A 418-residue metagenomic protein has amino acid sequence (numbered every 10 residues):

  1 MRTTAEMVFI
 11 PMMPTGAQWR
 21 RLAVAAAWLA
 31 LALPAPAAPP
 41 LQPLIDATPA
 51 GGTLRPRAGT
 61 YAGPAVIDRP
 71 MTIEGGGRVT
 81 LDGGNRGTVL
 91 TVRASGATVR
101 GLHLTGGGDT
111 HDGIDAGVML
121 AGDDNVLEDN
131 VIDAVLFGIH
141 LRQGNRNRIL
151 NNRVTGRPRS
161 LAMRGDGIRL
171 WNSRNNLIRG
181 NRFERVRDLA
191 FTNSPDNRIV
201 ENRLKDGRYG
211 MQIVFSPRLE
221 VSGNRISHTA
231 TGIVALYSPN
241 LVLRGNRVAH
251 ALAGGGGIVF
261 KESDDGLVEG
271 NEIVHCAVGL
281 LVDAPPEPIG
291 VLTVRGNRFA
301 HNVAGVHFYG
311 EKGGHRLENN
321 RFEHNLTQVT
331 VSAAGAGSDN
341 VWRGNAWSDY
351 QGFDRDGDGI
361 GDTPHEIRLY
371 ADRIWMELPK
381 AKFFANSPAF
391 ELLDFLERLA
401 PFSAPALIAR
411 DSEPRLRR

Functional and structural regions predicted by a protein language model:
A23-P34: Bacterial N-terminal signal peptides
P36-G63: Acidic Gly/Asp/Thr-rich repetitive segments characteristic of extracellular carbohydrate-active and adhesion proteins
D46, Y61-E74, L81-N125, L136-Q143 (+1 more regions): Extracellular beta-strand-rich solenoid/capping regions of secreted or surface-exposed proteins that bind or remodel
R55, V66, E74, D82 (+21 more regions): Extracellular beta-strand solenoid repeats
G83-T91, H111-M119, A134-L141, L161-W171 (+7 more regions): Extracellular beta-strand/beta-solenoid scaffold signature
T91-R100, V118-E128, N145-L150, I168-L177 (+7 more regions): Surface-exposed loop/turn motifs in large extracellular/passenger domains
G256-G257, G266, L281-P285, T293-R418: Functionally critical loop-and-helix segments that line ligand-binding/catalytic clefts of soluble enzyme domains
